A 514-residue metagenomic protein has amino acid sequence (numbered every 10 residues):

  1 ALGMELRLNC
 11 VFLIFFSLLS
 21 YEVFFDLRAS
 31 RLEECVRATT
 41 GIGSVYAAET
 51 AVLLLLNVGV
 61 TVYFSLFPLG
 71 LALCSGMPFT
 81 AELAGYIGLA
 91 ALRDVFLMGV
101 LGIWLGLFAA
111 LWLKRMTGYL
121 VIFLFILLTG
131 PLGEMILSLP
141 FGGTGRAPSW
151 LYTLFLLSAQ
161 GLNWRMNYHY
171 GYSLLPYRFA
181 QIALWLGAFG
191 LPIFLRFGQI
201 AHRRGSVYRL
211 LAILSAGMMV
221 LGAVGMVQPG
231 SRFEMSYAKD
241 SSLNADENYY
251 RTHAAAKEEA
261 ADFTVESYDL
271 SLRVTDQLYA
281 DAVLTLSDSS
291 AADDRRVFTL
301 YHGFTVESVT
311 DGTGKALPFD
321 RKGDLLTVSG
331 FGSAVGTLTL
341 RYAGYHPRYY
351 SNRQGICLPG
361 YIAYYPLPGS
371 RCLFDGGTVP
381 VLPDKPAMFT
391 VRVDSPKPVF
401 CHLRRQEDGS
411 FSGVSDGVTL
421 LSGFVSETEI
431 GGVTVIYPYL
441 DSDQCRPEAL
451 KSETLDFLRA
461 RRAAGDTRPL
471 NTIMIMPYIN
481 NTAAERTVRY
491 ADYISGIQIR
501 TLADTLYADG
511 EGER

Functional and structural regions predicted by a protein language model:
A1-L27, F197-R209, M219, T434-A449 (+1 more regions): Hydrophobic alpha-helical transmembrane segments
L2-V11, F15, Y21-E22, T50-G118: Secretory targeting signals
L19-G59: Helix-loop-helix units of permease transmembrane domains in multi-pass membrane transporters, especially ABC
A81-E82, S138-L184, R204-D276: N-terminal, polar/Ser/Thr-rich
T117-G130, V207-M218: Central hydrophobic cores of alpha-helical transmembrane segments in multi-pass integral membrane proteins
D293-R295, G303-C357, F457: A surface-exposed beta-strand-loop module
Y342-V418: Extended, low-hydrophobicity, Ser/Thr/Pro/Gly-biased non-transmembrane segments
V391, E427-R514: Juxtacatalytic substrate-recognition/specificity segment
